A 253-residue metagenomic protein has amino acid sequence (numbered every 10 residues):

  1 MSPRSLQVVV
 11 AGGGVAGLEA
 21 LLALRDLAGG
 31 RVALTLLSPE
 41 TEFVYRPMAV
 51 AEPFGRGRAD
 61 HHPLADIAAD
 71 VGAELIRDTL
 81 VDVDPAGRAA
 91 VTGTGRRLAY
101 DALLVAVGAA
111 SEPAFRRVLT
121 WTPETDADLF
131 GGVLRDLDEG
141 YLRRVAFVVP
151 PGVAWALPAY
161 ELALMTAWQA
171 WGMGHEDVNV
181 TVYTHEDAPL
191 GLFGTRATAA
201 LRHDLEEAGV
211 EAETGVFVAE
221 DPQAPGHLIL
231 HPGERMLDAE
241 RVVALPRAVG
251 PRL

Functional and structural regions predicted by a protein language model:
M1-S5, A73-E161, W168-G172: FAD-binding core/adjacent interface of flavoenzyme oxidoreductases
S2-A73, G152-L192: Beta1-alpha1 glycine-rich phosphate/pyrophosphate-binding loop at the start of Rossmann-like nucleotide-binding domains
A33-T35, E74-A86, A90, L98 (+1 more regions): A Rossmann-like FAD-binding core segment of flavoenzymes
P39, G108-A110, A248: Short, polar loop motifs at secondary-structure junctions
F43-R46, E112-A114, R252: Short acidic/His/Gly/Ser-rich catalytic and metal-binding motifs that mark active-site loops of diverse hydrolases
